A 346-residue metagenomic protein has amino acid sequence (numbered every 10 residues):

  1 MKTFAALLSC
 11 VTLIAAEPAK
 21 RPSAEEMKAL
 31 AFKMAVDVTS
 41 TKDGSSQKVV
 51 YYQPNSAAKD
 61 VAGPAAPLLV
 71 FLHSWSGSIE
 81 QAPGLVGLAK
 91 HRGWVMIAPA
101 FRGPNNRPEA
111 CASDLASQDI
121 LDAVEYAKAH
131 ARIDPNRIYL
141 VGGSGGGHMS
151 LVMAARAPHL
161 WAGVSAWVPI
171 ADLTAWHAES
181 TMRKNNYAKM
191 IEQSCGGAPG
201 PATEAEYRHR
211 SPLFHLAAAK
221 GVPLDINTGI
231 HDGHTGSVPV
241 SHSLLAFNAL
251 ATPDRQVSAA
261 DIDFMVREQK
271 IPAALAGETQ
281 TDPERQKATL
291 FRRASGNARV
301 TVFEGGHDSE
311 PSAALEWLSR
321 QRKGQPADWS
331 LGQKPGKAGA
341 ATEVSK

Functional and structural regions predicted by a protein language model:
E17-V61: N-terminal cap/lid segment of alpha/beta-hydrolase-fold proteins
A58-E109, L173-T174, H234-G236: Short substrate-entry loop that stabilizes the transition state in hydrolases
G77, K128-H130, N136-R183: Primarily recognizes the serine-hydrolase "nucleophile elbow" in alpha/beta-hydrolase and SGNH/GDSL folds
Q81, A162-G163, P169-I170, T174-A217 (+1 more regions): Mobile cap/lid helix-loop segments that gate and shape the active-site cleft of serine hydrolases
C111-A131: Alpha/beta-hydrolase active-site loop
I191, G197-P199, I230-G296: Active-site-adjacent alpha-helix of alpha/beta-hydrolase-fold enzymes
I226-T228: Short beta-strand/loop motif that positions the catalytic acidic residue of the alpha/beta-hydrolase fold
R292-S345: Catalytic active-site module of serine/aspartate enzymes centered on a nucleophile-bearing elbow/loop
